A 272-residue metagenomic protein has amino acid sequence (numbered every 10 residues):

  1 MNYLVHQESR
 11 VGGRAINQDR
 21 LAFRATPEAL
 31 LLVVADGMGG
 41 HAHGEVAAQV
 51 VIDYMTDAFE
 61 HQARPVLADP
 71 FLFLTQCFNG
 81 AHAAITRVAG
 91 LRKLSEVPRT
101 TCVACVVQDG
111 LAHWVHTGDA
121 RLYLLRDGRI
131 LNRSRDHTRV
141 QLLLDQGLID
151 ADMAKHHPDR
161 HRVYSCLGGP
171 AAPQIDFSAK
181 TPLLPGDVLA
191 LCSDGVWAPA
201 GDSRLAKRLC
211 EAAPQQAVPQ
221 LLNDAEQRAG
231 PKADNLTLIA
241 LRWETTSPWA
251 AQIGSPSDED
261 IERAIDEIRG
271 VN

Functional and structural regions predicted by a protein language model:
M1-N272: PP2C/PPM-type serine/threonine phosphatase catalytic domain
